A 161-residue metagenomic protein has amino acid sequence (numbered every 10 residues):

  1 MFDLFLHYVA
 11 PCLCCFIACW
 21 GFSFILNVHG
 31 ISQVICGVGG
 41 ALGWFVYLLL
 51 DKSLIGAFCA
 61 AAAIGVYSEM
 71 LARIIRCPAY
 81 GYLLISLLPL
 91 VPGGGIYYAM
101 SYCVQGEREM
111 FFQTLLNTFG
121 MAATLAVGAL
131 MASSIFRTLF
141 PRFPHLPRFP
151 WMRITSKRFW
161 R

Functional and structural regions predicted by a protein language model:
M1-V66, M70-L71, I75-Y80, Y98-R161: Alpha-helical transmembrane segments and their membrane-interface boundaries that form or gate the permeation pathway
I85-Y98: Hydrophobic alpha-helical membrane segments
